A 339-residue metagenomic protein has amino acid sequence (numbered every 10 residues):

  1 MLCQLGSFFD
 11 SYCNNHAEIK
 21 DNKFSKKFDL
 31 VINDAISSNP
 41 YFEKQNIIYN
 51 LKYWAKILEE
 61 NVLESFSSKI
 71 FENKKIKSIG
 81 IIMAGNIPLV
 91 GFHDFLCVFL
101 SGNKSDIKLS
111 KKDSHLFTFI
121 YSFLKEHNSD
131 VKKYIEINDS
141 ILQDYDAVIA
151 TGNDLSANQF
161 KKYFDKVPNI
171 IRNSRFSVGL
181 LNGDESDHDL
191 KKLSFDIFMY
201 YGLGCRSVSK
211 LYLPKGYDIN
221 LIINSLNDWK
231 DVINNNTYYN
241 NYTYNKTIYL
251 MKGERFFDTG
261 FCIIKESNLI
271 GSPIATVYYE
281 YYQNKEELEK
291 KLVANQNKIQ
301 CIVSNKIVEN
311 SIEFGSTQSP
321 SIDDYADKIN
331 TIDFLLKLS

Functional and structural regions predicted by a protein language model:
M1-S78, E280-Y281, I299-I307: N-terminal Rossmann-like NAD(P)+-binding subdomain of aldehyde/semialdehyde dehydrogenases
L63-H127, V131: Conserved small-residue-rich beta-alpha loop and adjacent elements that most often cradle the phosphate/pyrophosphate
S65, I87, L155-A157, I219: Glycine-rich nucleotide phosphate-binding loop and flanking beta-alpha elements of Rossmann-like dinucleotide-binding
S68-N86, N138-D144, F261-T276: Donor nucleotide-activated moiety binding/catalytic core segment of transferases that use nucleotide-activated donors
S78, H127-Y217, A326-L338: Conserved NAD(P)+-binding/catalytic subdomain of aldehyde/semialdehyde dehydrogenases
S78-I82, D106-K108, D146, P214 (+1 more regions): Short hydrophobic beta-strand segments
S110-D113, N173-S177, T317-I322: Short, acidic/turn-prone active-site loops that include or flank metal/cofactor- and phosphate-binding residues
Y201-V208, Y212-L213, Y217-S339: NAD(P)-dependent aldehyde/semialdehyde dehydrogenase
